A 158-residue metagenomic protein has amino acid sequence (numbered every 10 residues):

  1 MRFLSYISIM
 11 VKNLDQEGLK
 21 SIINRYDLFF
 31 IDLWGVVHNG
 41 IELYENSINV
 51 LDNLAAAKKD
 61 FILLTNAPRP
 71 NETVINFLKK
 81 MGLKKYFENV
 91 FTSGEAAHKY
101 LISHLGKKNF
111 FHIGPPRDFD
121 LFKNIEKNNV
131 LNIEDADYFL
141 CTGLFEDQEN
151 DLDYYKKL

Functional and structural regions predicted by a protein language model:
R2-L158: HAD-like aspartate-dependent phosphatase fold
